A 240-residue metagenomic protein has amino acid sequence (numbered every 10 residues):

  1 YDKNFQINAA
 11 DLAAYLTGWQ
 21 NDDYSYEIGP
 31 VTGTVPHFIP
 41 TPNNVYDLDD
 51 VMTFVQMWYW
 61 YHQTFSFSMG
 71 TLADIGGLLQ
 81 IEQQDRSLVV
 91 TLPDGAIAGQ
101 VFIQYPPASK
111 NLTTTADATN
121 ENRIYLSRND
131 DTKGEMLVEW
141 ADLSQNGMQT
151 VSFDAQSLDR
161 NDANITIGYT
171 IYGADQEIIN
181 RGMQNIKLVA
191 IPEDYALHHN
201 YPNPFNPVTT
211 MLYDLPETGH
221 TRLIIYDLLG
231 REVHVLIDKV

Functional and structural regions predicted by a protein language model:
Y1-K3, I179-P192: Short beta-strand elements
Y1-V89, D94-P107, T132, L137-L143 (+2 more regions): Cellulosome-associated attachment modules in secreted, modular CAZymes
S87-L92, N185-Y201, F205-I225, V235: Glycine-centered coil/turn sites that cap beta-strands in beta-rich domains
G99-A118, T221-L228, V233: Extended low-complexity, serine/threonine- and proline-enriched intrinsically disordered segments
P107-G134, L188: A surface/secretory-pathway sequence property marking extracellular, secreted, or lumenal proteins enriched
R128-T132, W140-V151, K239-V240: Short proline/glycine- and polar residue-rich coil/turn motifs
G147, H220, E232-V240: Glycine-centered tight-turn motifs at strand-turn-strand junctions
L158-R181: Serine/threonine-enriched low-complexity regions used as flexible
